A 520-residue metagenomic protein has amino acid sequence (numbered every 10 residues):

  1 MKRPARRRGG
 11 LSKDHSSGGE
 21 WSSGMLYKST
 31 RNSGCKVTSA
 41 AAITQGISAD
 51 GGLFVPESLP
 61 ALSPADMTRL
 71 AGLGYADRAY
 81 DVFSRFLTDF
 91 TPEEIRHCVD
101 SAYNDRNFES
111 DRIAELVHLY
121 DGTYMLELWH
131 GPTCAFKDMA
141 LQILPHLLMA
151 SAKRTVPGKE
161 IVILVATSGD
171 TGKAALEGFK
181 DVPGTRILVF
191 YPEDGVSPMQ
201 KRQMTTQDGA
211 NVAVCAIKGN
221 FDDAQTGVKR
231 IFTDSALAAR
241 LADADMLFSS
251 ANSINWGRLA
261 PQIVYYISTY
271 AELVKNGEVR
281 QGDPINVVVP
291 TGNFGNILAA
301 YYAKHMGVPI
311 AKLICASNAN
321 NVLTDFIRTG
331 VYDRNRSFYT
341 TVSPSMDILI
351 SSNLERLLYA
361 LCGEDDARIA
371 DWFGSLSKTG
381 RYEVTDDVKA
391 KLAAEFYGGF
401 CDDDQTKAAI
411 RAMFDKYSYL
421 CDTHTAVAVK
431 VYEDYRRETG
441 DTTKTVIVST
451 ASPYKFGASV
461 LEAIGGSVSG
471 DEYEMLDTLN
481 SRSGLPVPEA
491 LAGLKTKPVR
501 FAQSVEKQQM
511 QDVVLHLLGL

Functional and structural regions predicted by a protein language model:
R3-R6, K13-H15, E20-L520: PLP-dependent amino-acid enzyme catalytic core
